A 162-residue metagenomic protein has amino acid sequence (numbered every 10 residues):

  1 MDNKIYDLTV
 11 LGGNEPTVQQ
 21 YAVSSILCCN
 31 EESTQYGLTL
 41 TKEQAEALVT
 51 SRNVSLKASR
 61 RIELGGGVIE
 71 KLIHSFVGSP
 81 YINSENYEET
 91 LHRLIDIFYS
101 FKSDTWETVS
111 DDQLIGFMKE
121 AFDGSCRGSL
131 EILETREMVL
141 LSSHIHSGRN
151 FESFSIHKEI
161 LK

Functional and structural regions predicted by a protein language model:
M1-V54: Short terminal alpha-helical segments
T34-L161: Acidic, low-complexity, intrinsically disordered interaction modules
